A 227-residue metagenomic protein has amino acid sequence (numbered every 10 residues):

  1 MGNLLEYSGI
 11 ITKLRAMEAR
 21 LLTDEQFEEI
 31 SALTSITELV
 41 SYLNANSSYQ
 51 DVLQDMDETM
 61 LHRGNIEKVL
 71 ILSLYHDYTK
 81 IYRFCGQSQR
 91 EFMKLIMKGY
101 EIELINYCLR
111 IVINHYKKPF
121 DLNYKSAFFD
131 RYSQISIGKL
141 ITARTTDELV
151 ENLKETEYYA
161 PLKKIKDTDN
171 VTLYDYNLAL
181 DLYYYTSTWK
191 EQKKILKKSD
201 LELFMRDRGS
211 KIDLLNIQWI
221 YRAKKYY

Functional and structural regions predicted by a protein language model:
M1-Y227: N-terminal domain-start signal
